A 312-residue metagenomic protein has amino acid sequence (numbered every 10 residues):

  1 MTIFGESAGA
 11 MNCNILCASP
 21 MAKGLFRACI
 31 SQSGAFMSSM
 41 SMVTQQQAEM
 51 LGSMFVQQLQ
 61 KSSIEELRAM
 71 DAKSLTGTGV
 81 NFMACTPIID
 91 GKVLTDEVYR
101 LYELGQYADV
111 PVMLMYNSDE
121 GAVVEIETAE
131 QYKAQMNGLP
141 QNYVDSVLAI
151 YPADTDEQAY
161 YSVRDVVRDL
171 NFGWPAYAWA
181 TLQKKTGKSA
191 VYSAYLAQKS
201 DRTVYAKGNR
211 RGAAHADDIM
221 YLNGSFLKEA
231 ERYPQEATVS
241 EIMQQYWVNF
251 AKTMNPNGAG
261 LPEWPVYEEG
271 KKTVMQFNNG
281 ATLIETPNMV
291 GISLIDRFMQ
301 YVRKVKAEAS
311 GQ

Functional and structural regions predicted by a protein language model:
M1-E65, K92, R100-E127, K188: Serine-hydrolase-like catalytic core of hydrolytic proteins
F4-A10, A194-R202, P262-E268: Short, solvent-exposed turn/loop segments enriched in Gly/Ser/Thr/Pro and often Arg
A8, T253-P256: Acidic glycine-/aspartate-rich tracts in secreted/extracellular proteins
A18, Q57-K61, A72, K184 (+2 more regions): Sec-exported extracytoplasmic/periplasmic mature domains
A28, E66, K73-A237, Y246 (+1 more regions): Substrate-gating cap/lid region and adjacent catalytic-acid/histidine neighborhood within extracellular/lumenal
Y205, N257-P287: Mature extracytoplasmic/periplasmic domains
M243: C-terminal catalytic lobe of FAD-dependent flavoproteins
A281-Q312: Tryptophan-rich aromatic "cage" segments
